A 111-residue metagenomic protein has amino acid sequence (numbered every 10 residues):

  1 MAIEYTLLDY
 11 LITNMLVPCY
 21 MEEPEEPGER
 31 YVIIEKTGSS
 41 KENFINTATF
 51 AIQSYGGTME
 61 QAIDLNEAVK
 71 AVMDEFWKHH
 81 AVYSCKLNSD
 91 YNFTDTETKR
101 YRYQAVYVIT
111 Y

Functional and structural regions predicted by a protein language model:
M1-F44, E60, D64-A71, F76-H80: Small/polar-rich, solvent-exposed N-terminal microdomains that initiate assembly or binding
P24, E42, I52, D95-E97: Generic marker of residues within folded, mature protein domains
R30, T47, F93-T96: A general, composition-driven signal for non-globular sequence regions
Y31-V32, F50, C85, A105: A broad, low-specificity signal marking well-ordered, structured residues that form hydrophobic/aromatic
I45-G57, Y101-Y111: Oligomerization/assembly interface segments of phage tail-like spikes and tubes
D74-Y111: Acidic-leaning, charged glycine-interspersed low-complexity segments
